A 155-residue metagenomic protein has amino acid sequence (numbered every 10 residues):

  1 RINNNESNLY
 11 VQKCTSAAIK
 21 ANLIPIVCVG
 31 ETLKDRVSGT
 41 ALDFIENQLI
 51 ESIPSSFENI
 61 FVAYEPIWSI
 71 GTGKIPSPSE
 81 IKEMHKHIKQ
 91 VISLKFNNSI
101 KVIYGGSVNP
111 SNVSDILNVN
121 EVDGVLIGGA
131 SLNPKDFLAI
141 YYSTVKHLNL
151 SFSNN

Functional and structural regions predicted by a protein language model:
R1-N155: Active-site loop-to-helix "anion-binding N-cap" substructures in soluble metabolic enzymes
